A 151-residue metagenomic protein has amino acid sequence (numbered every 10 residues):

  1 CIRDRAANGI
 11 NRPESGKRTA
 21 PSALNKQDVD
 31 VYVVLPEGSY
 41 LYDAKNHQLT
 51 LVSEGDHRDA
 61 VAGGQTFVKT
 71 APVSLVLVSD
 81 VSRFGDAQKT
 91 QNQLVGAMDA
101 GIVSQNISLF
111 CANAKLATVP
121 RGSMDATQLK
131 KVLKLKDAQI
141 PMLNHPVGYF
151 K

Functional and structural regions predicted by a protein language model:
R3-R5, V31, V73-L77, V81-R83 (+1 more regions): Small-aliphatic-rich amphipathic alpha-helix that forms the alpha element of a beta-alpha
D4-A71: N-terminal amphipathic, basic helical "cap/leader" segment at the start of enzyme domains
G9-N11, G38-S39, D80-F84, A126 (+1 more regions): Solvent-exposed loop/turn segments at secondary-structure junctions within structured extracellular/periplasmic domains
A23, T118-R121, D137: Short, surface-exposed helix-loop/turn micro-motifs enriched in polar/charged residues
D28, P72-S74, M142-N144: A residue-level signal for beta-strand positions that form part of recognition/binding surfaces within mature
E54-H57, T127-V132: A short, hydrophobic/aromatic-rich structural module that often spans a beta strand with its adjoining loop
K134-K151: A glycine-rich helix N-cap at a beta->alpha junction
